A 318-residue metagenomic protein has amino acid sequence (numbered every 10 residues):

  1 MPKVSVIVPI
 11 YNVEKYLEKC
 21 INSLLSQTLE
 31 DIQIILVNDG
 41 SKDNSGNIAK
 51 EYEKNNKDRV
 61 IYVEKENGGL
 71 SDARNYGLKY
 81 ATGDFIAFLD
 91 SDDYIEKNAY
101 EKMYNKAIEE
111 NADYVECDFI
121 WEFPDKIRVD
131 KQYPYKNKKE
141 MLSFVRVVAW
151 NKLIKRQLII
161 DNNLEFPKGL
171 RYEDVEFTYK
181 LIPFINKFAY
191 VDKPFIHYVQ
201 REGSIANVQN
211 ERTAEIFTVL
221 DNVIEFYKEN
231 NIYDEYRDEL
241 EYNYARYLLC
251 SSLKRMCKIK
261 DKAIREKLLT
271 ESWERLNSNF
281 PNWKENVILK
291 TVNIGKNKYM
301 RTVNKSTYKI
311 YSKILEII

Functional and structural regions predicted by a protein language model:
M1-D221, E225: Nucleotide-sugar donor-binding/catalytic module of glycosyltransferases that assemble extracellular/cell-envelope
K57, N111, N186, N231-I232 (+2 more regions): Residue-level recognition of short, structured coil/turn motifs that connect secondary structure elements
V129-K131, Y236, E285-N286: Short, hydrophobic secondary-structure boundary micro-motifs
F195-R201, N207-D234, C250-F280: Catalytic core of nucleotide-sugar-dependent glycosyltransferases
Y233-N243: All-alpha amphipathic helical-bundle segments outside canonical DNA-binding/catalytic cores that form hydrophobic
Y244-C250: Hydrophobic alpha-helical segments that form the core of small-molecule binding pockets and/or dimer interfaces
I259-I318: Membrane-interface aromatic/basic loop that binds lipid-linked glycans or pyrophosphate carriers, typified by
